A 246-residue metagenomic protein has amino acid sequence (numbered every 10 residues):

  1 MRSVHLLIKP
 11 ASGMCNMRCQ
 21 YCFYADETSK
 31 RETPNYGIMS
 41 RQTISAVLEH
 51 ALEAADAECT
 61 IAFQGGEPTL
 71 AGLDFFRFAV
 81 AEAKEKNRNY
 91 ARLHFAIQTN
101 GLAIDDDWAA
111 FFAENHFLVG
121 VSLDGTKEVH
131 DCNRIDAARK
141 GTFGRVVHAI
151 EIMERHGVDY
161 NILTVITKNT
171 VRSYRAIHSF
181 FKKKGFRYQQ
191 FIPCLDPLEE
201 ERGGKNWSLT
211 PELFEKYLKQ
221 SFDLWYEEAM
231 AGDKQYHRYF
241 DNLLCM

Functional and structural regions predicted by a protein language model:
M1-T99, A103-A110, E114-N115: Conserved alpha-helical substructure of the radical SAM core
S12, Y21-D26, L123-K127, P193-L195: Short, small-residue-rich loop/turn micro-motifs
T28-R31, L70-G72, E128-V129, V171-R172 (+2 more regions): Short catalytic/ligand-binding loop motif for oxyanion handling, primarily in non-cytosolic enzymes, centered on
R31-P34, D131-I135, E200-K205: Short acidic, glycine/proline-rich loop/turn micro-motifs
S40-I44, F76, F143-V146, F214 (+1 more regions): Amphipathic alpha-helical segments in well-structured domains
L70-Q189: Conserved AdoMet/S-adenosylmethionine-binding subsite of the radical SAM
A137-G144, E151, R155-M246: Radical SAM enzyme [4Fe-4S]-AdoMet core and its adjacent flexible, acidic and glycine-rich loops/tails across
